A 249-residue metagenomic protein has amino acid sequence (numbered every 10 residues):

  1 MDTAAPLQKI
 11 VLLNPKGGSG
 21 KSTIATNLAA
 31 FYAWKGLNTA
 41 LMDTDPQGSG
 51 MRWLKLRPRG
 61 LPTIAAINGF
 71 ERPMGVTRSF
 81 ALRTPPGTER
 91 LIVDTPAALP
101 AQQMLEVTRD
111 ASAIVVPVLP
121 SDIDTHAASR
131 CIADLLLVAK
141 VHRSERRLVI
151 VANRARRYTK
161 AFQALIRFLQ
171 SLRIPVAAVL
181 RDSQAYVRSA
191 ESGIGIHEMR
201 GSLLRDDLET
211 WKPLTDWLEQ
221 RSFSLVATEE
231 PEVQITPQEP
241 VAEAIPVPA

Functional and structural regions predicted by a protein language model:
D2-K9, L13-S19, N27-L105, R109 (+1 more regions): P-loop/Walker-type NTP enzyme "switch/lid" segment
K21-T26, A128-S129: Motif I (Walker A/P-loop) of helicase-class P-loop NTPases
Q102-D122: Inter-motif core of Ras-like GTPase G domains
H126-R147, N153-R154: Conserved C-terminal guanine-recognition region of P-loop GTPase G domains, centered on the G4
R156, I166-H197: Beta-strand-loop-alpha "switch" segments that mediate conformational coupling across diverse proteins
R188-D207, K212: Inter-lobe coupling/hinge region of RecA-like P-loop helicase motors
S222-A249: P-loop NTP-binding site
